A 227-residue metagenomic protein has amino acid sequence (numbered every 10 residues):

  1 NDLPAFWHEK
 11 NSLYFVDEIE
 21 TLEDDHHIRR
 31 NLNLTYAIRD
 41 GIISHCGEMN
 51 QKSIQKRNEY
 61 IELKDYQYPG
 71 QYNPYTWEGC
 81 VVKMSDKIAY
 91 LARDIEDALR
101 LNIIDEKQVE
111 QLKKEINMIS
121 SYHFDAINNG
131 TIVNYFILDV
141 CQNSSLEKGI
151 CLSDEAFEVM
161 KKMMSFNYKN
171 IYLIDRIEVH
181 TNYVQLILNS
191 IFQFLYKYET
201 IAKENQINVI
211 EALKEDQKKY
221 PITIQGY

Functional and structural regions predicted by a protein language model:
N1: Active-site-proximal cofactor/substrate-binding loop regions of enzyme domains
A5, K10-N11, F15-Y227: Histidine-centered, transition-metal-coordinating active-site segments
